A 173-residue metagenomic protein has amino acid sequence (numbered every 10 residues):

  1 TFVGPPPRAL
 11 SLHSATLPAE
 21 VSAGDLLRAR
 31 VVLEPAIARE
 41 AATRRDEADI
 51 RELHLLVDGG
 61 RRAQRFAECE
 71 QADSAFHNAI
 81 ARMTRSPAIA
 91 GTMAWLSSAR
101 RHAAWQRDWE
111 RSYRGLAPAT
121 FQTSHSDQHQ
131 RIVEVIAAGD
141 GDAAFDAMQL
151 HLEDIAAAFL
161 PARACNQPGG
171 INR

Functional and structural regions predicted by a protein language model:
T1-R39, T43, A164-R173: Short linear motifs at protein or domain termini
T1-V3, H13, I80, I132-I136 (+1 more regions): Hydrophobic aliphatic residue packing
L17-G24, R28, A67, Q71 (+1 more regions): Residues at secondary-structure transition points
L17-V21, G60, Q64, L116 (+1 more regions): Short coil/turn segments at secondary-structure junctions
L26-E110, Q128-R131, D146-I155, A162: Conserved amphipathic alpha-helical segments that form helical-bundle/coiled-coil interaction surfaces
R65, D140-G141: Residue-level recognition of short, well-ordered coil/turn positions that link secondary-structure elements
D108-T120: Charged, glycine/proline-rich intrinsically disordered loops and linkers
P118-E134, G141-R173: C-terminal-biased regions
